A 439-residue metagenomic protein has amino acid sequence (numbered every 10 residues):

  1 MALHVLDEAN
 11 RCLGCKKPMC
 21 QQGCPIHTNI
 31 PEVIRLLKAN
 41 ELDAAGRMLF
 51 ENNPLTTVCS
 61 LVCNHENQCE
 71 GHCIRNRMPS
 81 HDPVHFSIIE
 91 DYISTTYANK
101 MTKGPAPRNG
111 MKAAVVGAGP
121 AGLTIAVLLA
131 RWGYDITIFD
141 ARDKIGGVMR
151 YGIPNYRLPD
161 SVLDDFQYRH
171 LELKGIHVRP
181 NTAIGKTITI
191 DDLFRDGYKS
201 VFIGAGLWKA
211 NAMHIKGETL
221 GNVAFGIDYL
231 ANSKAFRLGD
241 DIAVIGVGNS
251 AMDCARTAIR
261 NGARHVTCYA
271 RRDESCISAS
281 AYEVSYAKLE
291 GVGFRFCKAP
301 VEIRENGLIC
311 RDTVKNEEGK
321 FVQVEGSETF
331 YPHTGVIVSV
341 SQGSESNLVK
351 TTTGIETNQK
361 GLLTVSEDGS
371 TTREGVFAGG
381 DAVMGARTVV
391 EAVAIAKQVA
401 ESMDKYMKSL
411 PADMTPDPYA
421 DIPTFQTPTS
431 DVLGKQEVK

Functional and structural regions predicted by a protein language model:
M1-A9, N29-V58, P79-A106, K439: Ferredoxin-type iron-sulfur electron-transfer modules in oxidoreductases and energy-metabolism complexes
G14-A39, V58-I93, T137, K144 (+1 more regions): Iron-sulfur cluster-binding cysteine motifs and their immediate structural context in ferredoxin-like electron-transfer
A44, P107, K112-V116, D164-I215 (+3 more regions): Feature captures the FAD/FMN-dependent oxidoreductase FAD-binding
Y92-P107, Y168-K174, V178-K186, K209-N261 (+1 more regions): Glycine-rich dinucleotide-binding loop and its adjacent helix/turn
M111-T137, S250-I259: N-terminal Rossmann-like FAD-binding beta1-loop-alpha1 element of flavoenzymes
D135-I138, R142-E172, V178-R179, A255-P300 (+1 more regions): Rossmann-like dinucleotide-binding cores of NAD(P)H-dependent redox enzymes
T219-G239, F321-S327, P332-A386: FAD-site-proximal beta/loop scaffold in flavoenzymes
C254, A382-M407, D413: A conserved FAD-binding loop/helix module that cradles the flavin
